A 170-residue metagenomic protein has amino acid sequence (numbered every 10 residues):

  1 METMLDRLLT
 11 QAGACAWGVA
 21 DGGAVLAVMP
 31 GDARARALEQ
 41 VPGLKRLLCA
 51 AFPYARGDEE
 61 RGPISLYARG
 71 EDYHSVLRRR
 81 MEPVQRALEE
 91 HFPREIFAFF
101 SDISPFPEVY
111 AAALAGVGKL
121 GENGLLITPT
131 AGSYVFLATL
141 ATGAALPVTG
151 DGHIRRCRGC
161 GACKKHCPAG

Functional and structural regions predicted by a protein language model:
M1-R156: Auxiliary alpha/beta "docking" domains used to position bulky ligands
A162-G170: Iron-sulfur cluster-binding cysteine motifs and their immediate structural context in ferredoxin-like electron-transfer
